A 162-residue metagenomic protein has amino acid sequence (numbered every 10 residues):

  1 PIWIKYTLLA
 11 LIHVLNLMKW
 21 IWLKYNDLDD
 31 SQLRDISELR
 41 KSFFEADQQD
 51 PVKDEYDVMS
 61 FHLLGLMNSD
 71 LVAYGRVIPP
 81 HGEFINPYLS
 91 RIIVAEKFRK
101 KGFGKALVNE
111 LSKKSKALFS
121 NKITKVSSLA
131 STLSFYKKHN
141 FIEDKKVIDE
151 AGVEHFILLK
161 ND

Functional and structural regions predicted by a protein language model:
L17-D50, D57-H62, M67-L71: Short amphipathic alpha-helix that is part of the acyltransferase structural core
Q49-D50, S60-L64, Y74, R91 (+2 more regions): Short hydrophobic/aromatic beta-strand element in the GNAT-like acyltransferase core that lines or flanks the acyl-donor
D57-M59, E83, E150-E154: Short acidic/glycine-enriched loop/turn segments that link adjacent beta-strands
L64, D70-P79, N86-Y88, I93: Conserved beta-strand in the GNAT
V94, K100-K113: Conserved acetyl-CoA-binding loop-helix of GNAT-fold acetyltransferases
S115-S128: Conserved GNAT acetyl-CoA-binding A-motif
S127, K137, I142-I157: Conserved catalytic-core motifs of GNAT/GCN5-like acyltransferases
